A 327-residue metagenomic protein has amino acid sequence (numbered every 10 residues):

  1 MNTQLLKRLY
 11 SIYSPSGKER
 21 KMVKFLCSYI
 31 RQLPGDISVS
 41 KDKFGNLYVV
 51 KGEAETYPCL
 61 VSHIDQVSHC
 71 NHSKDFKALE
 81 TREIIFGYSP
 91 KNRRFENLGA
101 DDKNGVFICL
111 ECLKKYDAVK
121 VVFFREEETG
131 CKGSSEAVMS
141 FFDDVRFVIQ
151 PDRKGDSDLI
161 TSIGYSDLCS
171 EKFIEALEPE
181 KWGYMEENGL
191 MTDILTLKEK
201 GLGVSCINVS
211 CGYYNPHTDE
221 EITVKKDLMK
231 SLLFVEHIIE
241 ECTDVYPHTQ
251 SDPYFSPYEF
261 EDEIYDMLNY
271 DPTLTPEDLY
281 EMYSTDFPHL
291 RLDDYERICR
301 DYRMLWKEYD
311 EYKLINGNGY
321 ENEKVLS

Functional and structural regions predicted by a protein language model:
L5-T56: A non-catalytic alpha/beta surface segment that caps or lines the substrate-entry region of metallo-dependent hydrolase
R31-D36, G52-Y57, C112-K120, D143-V145 (+2 more regions): Short glycine/proline-enriched coil/turn segments at helix->beta-strand junctions
Q32-K41, A78-E80, I84, E180-E186: Short secondary-structure junctions
V50, A54-A118, E128: Active-site metal-coordination/substrate-binding segment of hydrolases, especially metallo-dependent peptidases
R94-K172, W182, E186, D193-I194: Acidic/histidine-rich catalytic neighborhood of metal-dependent amide-processing enzymes
M185-S231: Zn-dependent metallopeptidase/amidohydrolase metal-coordination segment
N215-D278, I315, G319, K324-S327: His/Asp/Glu-rich mid-to-C-terminal helical/loop segments that flank catalytic regions of hydrolases
L274-Y302, E308-Y309: Acidic, low-complexity, intrinsically disordered interaction modules
